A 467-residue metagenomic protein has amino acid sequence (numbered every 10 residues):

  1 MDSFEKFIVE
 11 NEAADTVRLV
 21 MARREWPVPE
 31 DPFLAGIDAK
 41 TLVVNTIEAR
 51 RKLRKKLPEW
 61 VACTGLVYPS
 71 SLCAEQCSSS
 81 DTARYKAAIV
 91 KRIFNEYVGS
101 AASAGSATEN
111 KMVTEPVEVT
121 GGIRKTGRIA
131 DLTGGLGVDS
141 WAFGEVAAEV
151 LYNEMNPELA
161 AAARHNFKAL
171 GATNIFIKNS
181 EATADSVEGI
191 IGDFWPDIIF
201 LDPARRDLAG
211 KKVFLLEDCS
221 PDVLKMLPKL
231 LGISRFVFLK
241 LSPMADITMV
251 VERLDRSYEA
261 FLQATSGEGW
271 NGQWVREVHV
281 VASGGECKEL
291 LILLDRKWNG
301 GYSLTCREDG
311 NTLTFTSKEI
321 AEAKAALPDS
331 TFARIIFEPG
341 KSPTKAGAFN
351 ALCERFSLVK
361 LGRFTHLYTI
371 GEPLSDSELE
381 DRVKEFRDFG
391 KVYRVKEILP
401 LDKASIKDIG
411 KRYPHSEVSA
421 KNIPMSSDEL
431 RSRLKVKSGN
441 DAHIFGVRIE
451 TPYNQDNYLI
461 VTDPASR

Functional and structural regions predicted by a protein language model:
M1-R467: SAM-dependent transferase fold signal centered on methyltransferase-like domains, encompassing both Class I
